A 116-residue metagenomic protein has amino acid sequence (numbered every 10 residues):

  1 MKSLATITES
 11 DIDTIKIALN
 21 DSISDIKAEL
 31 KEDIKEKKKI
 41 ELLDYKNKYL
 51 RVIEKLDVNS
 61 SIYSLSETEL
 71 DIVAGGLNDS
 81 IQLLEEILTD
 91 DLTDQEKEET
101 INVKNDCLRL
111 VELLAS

Functional and structural regions predicted by a protein language model:
M1-S116: A composition-driven surface/loop motif
